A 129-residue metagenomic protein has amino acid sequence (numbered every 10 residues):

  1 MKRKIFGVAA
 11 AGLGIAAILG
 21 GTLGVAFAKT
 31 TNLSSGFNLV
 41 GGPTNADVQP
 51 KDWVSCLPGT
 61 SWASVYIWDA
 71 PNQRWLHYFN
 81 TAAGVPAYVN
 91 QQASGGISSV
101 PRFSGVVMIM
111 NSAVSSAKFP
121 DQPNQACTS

Functional and structural regions predicted by a protein language model:
M1-A28: Sec-dependent, cleavable N-terminal signal peptides
L23-S129: N-terminal exported-region signature
